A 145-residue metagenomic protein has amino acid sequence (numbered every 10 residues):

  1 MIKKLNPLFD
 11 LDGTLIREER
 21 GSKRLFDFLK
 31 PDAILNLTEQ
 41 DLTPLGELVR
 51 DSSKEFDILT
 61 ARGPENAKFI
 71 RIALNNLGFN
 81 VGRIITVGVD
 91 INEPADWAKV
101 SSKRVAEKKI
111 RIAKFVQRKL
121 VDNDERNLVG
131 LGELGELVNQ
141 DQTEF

Functional and structural regions predicted by a protein language model:
M1-I2, A106: Generic N-terminal leader/processing signal
I2-D96: Alpha-helical substrate-recognition element adjacent to the catalytic core
L74, K99-K114: Short loop-to-alpha-helix "cap/lid" segments that border enzyme active sites across diverse enzyme classes
V89-K103, R126, Q142-F145: A short acidic, often aromatic-flanked loop/helix-cap motif at beta-alpha or helix-coil junctions that lines enzyme
E107, I112-F145: Acidic, Mg2+-coordinating phosphoryl-transfer loop and its flanking beta/alpha structural elements, shared across
